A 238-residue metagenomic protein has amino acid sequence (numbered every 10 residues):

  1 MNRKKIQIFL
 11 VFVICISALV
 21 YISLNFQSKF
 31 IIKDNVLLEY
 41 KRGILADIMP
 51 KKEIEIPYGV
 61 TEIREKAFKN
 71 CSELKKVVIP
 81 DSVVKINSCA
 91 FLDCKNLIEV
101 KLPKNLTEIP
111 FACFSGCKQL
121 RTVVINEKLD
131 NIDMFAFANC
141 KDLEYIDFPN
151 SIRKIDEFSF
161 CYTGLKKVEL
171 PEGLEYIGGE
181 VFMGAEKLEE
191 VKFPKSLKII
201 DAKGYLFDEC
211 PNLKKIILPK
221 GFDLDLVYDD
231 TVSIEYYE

Functional and structural regions predicted by a protein language model:
M1-C15: N-terminal Sec-pathway targeting helices
I6, A18-L19, E39, F91 (+6 more regions): Residue-level signal for functionally critical sites in structured catalytic/ligand-binding pockets
Q7, L24-D34, D47-E62, S72-K85 (+7 more regions): Structural signature of tandem-repeat unit edges
C15-S23: Hydrophobic alpha-helical membrane-insertion segments, chiefly the h-region of N-terminal signal peptides
E39-D47: Extracellular, surface-exposed repeat architectures
R64-A67, N87-A90, P110-C113, D133-A136 (+3 more regions): Consensus positions within tandem repeat domains that build extended binding/scaffold surfaces
